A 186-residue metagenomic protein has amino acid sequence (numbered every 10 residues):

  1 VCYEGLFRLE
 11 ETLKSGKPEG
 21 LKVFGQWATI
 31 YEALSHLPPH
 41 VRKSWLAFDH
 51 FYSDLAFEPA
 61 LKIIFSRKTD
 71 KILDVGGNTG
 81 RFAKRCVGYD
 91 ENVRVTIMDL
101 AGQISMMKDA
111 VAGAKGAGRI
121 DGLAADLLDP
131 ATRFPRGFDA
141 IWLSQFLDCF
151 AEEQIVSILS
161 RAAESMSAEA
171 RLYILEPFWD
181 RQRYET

Functional and structural regions predicted by a protein language model:
V1-D70: Conserved Class I S-adenosyl-L-methionine-dependent methyltransferase catalytic core
S66, K71-T186: Alpha-helical subdomain
